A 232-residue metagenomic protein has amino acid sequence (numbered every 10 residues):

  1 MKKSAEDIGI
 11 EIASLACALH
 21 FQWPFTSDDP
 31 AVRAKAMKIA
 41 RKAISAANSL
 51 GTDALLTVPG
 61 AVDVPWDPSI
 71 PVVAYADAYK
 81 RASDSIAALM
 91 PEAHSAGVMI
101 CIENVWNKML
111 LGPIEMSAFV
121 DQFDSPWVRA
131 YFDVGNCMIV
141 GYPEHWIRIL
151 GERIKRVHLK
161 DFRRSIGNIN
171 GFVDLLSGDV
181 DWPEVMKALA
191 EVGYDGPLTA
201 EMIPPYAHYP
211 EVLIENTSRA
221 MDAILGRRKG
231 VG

Functional and structural regions predicted by a protein language model:
M1: A metal-dependent hydrolase metal-coordination microenvironment
S4-E11, F21-R129, I139, V231: Active-site acidic/histidine proton-transfer and metal-coordination neighborhood in alpha/beta enzyme cores
E6, A87, M109-G232: Histidine-acidic metal/acid-base catalytic patches
S14, L56, C101, K155-H158 (+1 more regions): Conserved beta-strand positions in the central sheet of alpha/beta enzyme cores
